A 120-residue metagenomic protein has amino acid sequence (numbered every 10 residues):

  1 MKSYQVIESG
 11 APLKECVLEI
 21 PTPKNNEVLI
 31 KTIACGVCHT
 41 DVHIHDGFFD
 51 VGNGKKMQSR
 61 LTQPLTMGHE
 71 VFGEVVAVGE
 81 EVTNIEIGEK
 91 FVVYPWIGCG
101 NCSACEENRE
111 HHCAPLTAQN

Functional and structural regions predicted by a protein language model:
M1-K2: Extreme N-terminal starter segment of soluble prokaryotic enzymes
V6, H45, V76-V78, C105-E107: Short beta-strand-to-turn element immediately C-terminal to the catalytic PLP-Schiff-base lysine in fold type I
G10-E15, H39-T40: Short N-terminal binding/cap micro-motifs at the start of the first secondary-structure element
G10-P12, V51, G100, H111: Flexible, glycine-rich phosphate/dinucleotide-binding loops and adjacent beta-alpha linkers at cofactor/substrate
V17-E19: Generic structural detector for well-ordered beta-strands
P21-C35, D50-S103: Glycine-rich beta-strand-centered segment in the early N-terminal region that forms part of a ligand/cofactor-binding
H43-D50: Short Gly/aromatic-enriched secondary-structure transition segments
P95-N120: Phosphate-binding beta-alpha-beta segment of Rossmann-like dinucleotide-binding domains, i.e., the NAD(P)
